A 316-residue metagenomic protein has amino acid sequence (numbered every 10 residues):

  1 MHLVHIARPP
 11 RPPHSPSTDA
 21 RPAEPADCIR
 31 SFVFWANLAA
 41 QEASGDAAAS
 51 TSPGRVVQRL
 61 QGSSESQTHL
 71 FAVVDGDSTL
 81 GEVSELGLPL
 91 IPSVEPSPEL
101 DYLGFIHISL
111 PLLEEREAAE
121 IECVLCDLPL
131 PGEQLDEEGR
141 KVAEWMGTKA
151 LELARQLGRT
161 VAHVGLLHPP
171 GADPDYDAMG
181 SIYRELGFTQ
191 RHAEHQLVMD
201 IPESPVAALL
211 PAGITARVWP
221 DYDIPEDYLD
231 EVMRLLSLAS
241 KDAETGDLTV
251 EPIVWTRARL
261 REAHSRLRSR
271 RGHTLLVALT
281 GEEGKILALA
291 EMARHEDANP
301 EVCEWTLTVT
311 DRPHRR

Functional and structural regions predicted by a protein language model:
M1-S66, L210-A258: Short amphipathic alpha-helix that is part of the acyltransferase structural core
H2-R11, G139-I224: Acyl-donor-binding surface of acyltransferase catalytic domains
A39-P169, T280-E282, I286-D311: Conserved donor-binding loop and adjoining core beta-sheet/short helix segment in diverse acyl/aminoacyl transferases
S66-H69, H192-Q196, T274: Short hydrophobic/aromatic beta-strand or adjacent loop that forms the aromatic wall/cage of a ligand/substrate-binding
L112, R116, G180-L186, R261 (+1 more regions): Secondary-structure boundary/capping motif
C126, F188, S237: Residue-level marker of positions within ordered structural domains that often coincide with functionally constrained
S240, E244-L276, T280-R312: Intrinsically disordered, low-complexity segments enriched in Gly and acidic/Ser/Thr residues that form flexible
R315-R316: C-terminal structured domain segments across diverse proteins
